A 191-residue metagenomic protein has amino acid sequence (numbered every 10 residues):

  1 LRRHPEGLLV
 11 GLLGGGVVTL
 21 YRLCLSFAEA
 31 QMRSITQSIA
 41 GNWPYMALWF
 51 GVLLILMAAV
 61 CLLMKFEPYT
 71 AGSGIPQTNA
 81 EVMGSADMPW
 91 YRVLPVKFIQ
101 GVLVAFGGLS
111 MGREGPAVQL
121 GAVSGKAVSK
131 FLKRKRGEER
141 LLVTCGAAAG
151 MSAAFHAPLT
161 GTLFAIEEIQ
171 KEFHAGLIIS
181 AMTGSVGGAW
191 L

Functional and structural regions predicted by a protein language model:
L1-L191: Alpha-helical transmembrane segments and immediately membrane-proximal extracytoplasmic
